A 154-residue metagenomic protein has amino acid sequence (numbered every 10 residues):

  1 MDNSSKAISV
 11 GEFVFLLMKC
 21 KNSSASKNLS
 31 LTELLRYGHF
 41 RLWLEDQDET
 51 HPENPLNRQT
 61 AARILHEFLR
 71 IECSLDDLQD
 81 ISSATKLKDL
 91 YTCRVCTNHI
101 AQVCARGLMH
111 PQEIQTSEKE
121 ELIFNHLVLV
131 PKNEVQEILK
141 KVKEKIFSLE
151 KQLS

Functional and structural regions predicted by a protein language model:
M1-H99, H110-K132, K141-S154: Feature responds to low-complexity, polar/acidic, surface-exposed segments characteristic of secreted/exported proteins
